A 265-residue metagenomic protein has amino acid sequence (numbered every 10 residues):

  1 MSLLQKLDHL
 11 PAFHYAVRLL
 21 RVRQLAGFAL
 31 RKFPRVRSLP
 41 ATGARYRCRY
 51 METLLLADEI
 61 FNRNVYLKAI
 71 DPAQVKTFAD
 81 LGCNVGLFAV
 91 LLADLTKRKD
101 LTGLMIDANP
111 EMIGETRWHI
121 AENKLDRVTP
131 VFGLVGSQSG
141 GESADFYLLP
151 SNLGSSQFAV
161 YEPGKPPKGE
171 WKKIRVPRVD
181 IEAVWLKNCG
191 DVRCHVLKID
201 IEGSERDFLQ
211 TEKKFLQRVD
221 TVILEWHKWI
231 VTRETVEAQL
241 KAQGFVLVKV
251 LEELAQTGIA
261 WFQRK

Functional and structural regions predicted by a protein language model:
M1-K265: Phosphate/nucleotide-binding beta-alpha loop and adjacent structural elements of enzyme active sites
